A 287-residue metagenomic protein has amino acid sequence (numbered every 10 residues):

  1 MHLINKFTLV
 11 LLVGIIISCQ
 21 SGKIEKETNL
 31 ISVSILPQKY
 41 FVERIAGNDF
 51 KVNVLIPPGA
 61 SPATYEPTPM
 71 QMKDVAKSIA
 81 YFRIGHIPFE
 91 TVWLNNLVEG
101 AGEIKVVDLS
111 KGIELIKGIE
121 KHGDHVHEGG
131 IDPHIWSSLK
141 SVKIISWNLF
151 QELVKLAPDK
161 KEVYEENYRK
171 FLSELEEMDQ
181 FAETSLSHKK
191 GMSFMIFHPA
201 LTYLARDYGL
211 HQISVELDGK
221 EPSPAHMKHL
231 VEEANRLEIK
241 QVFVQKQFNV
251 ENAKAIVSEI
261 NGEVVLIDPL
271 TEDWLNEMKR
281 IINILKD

Functional and structural regions predicted by a protein language model:
M1-T8: Bacterial N-terminal signal peptides that target proteins for export
T8-S18: Bacterial N-terminal signal peptides
C19-D287: Extracytoplasmic metal-acquisition and chelation regions
